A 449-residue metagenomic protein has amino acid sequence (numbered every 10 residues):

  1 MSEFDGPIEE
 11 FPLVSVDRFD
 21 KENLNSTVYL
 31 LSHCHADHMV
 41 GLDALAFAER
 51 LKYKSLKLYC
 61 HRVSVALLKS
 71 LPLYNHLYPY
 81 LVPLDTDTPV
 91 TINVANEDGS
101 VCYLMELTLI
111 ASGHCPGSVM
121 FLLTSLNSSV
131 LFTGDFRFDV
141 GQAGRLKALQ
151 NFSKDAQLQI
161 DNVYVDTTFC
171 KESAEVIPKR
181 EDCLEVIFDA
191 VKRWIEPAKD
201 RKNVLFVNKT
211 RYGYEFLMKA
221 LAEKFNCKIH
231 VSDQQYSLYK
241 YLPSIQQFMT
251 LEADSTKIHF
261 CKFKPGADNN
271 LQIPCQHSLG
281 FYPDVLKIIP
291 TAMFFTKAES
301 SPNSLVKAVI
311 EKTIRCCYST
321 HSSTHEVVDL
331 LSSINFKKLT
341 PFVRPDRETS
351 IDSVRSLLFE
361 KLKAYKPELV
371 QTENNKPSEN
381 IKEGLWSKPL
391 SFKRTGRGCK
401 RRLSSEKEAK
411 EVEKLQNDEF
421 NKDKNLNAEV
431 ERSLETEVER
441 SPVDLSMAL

Functional and structural regions predicted by a protein language model:
M1-L24, V28, D37-D200, N208-R211: His/Asp/Glu-rich metal-coordinating catalytic cores of metallo-dependent phosphodiesterases/hydrolases acting on
L13, K202, P283-V285: Short, surface-exposed beta-edge/turn micro-motifs
S15, L81-P83, I229, V285-K287 (+1 more regions): Conserved beta-strand scaffold positions in the cores of enzyme catalytic domains, especially in NTP/NDP-utilizing
H33: Conserved G/P- and acidic residue-centered "switch" motifs that form tight phosphate/ATP-binding loops in soluble
H61, S232, T291: Residue-level signal for threonine
V140-Y239, E299-K376, I381: Cap/insert and terminal regions of metallo-dependent hydrolase folds
Y239, P243-L449: C-terminal regulatory/interaction regions
